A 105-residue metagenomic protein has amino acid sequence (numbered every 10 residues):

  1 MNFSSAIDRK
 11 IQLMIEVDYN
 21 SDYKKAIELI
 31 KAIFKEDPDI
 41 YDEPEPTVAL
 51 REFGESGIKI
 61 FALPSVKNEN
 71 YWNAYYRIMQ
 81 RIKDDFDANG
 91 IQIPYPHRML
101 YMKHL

Functional and structural regions predicted by a protein language model:
N2-S4, V17-S21, K25, K31 (+2 more regions): Solvent-exposed, non-transmembrane regulatory segments of membrane-associated proteins
R9, E36-D37: Soluble "head" domains of membrane/secretory-pathway proteins
R9-Q12, K25-E28: Cytosolic catalytic headpiece of P-type ATPases
